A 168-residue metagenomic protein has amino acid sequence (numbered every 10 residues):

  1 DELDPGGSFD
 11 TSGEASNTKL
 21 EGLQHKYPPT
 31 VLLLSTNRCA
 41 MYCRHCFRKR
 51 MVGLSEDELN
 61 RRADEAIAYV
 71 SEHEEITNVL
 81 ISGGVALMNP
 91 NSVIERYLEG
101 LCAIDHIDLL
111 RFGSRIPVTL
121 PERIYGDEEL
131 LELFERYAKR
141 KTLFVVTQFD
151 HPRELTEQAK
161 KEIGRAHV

Functional and structural regions predicted by a protein language model:
D1-K26: Flexible, acidic/Gly-rich N-terminal and inter-domain linker regions that tether and position cofactor-handling modules
A15, Y27, E58-R62, G126: Short secondary-structure boundary/capping elements
T18-E21, T30-L34, D64-S71: Short, charged beta->alpha transition segments
H25-L59, F112: Canonical Radical SAM [4Fe-4S] cluster-binding loop centered on the CxxxCxxC motif and its immediate flanking residues
L33-L34, L80-G83: Short glycine-rich or small-residue beta-strand-to-loop segments that form or flank ligand, phosphate, metal/Fe-S
R50, G83, I116: Short, histidine-centered active-site or binding-site loop motifs used for metal coordination, general acid-base
D57-E58, V85-N89: Alpha-helix capping and helix-loop boundary segments enriched in small/acidic/polar residues
D64-N78, L87-A166: Conserved AdoMet/S-adenosylmethionine-binding subsite of the radical SAM
